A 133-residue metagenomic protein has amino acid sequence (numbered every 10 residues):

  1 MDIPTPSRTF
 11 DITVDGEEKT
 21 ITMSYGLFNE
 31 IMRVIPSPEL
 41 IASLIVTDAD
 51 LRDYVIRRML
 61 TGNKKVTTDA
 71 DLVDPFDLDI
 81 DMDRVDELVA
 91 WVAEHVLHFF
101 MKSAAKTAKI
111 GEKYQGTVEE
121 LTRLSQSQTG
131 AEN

Functional and structural regions predicted by a protein language model:
D2-S7, Y25-N133: Short, surface-exposed, charged amphipathic helix/loop patches that serve as local interaction elements
K19-I21: Short, isolated positions in well-ordered beta-strands
